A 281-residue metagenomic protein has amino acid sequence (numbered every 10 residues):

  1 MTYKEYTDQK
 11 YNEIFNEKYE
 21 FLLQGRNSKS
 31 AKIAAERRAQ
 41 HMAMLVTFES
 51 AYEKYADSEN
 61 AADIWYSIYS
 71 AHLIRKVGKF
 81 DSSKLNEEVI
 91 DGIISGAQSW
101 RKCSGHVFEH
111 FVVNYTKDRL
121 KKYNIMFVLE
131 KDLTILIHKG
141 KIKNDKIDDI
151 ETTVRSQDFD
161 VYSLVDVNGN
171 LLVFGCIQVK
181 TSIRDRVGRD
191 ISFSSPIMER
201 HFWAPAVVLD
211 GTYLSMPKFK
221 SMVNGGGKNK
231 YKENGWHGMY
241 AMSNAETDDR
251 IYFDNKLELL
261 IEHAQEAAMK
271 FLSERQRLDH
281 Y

Functional and structural regions predicted by a protein language model:
M1-A35, W203, L209-Y281: C-terminal tail/extension regions appended to the core domain(s) of diverse proteins
M1-D91: Nuclease-adjacent, charged terminal/linker segments that flank catalytic cores
E87-K146: Acidic-basic catalytic patches of nuclease active cores, encompassing PD-(D/E)XK and other metal-cofactor nuclease
N124, V167-L172: Short, solvent-exposed loop/turn segments that connect beta-strands within catalytic domains and beta-strand-rich
D149, S156-V165: Short acidic loop-to-beta-strand element that houses the catalytic metal-binding Asp/Glu of nuclease active sites
V161-S163, L172-T181, D190: Conserved catalytic cores of phosphodiester-cleaving nucleases, focusing on short active-site segments
K180-R186, T212-L214: Short acidic, S/G/P-rich loop/turn micro-motifs used as interaction or catalytic elements
V187-A204: Short, charged, amphipathic alpha-helix that recurs within catalytic cores of restriction-modification and other
